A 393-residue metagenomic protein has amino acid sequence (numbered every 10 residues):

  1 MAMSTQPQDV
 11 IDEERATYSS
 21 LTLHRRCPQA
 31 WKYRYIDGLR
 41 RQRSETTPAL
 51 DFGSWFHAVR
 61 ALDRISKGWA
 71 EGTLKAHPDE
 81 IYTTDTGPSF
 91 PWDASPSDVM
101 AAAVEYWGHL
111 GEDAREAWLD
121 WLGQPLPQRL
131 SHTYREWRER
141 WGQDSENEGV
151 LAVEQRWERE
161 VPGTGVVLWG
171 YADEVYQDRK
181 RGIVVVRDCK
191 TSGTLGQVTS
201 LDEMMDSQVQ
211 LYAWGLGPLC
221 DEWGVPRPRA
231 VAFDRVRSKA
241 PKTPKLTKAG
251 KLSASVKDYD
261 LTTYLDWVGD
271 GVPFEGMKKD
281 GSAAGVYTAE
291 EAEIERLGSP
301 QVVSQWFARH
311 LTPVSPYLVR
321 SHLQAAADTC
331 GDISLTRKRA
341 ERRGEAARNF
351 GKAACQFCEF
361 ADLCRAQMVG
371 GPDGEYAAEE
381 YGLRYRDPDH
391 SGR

Functional and structural regions predicted by a protein language model:
M1-R393: RecB-family 4Fe-4S metal-dependent nuclease core
